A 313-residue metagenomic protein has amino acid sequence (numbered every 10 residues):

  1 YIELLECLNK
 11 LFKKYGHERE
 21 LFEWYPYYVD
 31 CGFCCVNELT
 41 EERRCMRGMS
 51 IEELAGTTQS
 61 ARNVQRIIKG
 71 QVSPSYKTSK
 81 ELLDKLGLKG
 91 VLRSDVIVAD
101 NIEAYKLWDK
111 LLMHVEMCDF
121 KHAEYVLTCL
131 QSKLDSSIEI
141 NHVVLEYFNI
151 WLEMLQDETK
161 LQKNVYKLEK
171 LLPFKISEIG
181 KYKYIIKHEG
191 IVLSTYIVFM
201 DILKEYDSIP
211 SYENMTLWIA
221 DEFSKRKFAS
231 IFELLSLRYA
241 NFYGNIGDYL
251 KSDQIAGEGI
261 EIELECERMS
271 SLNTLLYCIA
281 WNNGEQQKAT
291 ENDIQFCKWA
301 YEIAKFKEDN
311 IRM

Functional and structural regions predicted by a protein language model:
L8-L11, S75-S94: DNA major-groove recognition helix of helix-turn-helix/homeodomain DNA-binding modules
N9, E124-D135, Y166-K181, E213-K225 (+2 more regions): Amphipathic alpha-helical segments of tetratricopeptide repeats
H17-R47: A short, Lys/Arg-rich alpha-helix, primarily the initiator
R19-P26, G87-Y105: Short C-terminal boundary/hinge segments that cap the last helix of small helical domains
M46-R66: Short alpha-helical DNA-recognition segment
R47, M117, Q156-E158, L203-Y206 (+5 more regions): Structural motif corresponding to the intra-repeat A-B loop/turn of tetratricopeptide repeats
N101-L112, E139-L155, K183-E205, S230-N241 (+1 more regions): Amphipathic alpha-helical repeat scaffolds of TPR domains
